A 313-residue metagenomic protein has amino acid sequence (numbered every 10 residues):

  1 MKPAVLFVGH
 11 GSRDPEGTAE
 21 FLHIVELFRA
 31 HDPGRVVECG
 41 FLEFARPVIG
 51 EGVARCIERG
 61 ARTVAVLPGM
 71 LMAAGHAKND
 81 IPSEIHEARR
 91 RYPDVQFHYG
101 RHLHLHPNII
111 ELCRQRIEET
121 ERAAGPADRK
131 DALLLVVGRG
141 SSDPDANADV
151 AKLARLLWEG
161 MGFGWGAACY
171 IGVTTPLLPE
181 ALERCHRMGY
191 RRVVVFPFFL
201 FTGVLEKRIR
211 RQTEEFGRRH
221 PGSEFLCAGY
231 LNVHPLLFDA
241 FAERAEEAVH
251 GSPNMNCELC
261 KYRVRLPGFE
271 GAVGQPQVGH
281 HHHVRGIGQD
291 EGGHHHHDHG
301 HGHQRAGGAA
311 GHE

Functional and structural regions predicted by a protein language model:
M1-E313: Active-site-proximal alpha-helix that buttresses catalytic centers in soluble enzyme cores
